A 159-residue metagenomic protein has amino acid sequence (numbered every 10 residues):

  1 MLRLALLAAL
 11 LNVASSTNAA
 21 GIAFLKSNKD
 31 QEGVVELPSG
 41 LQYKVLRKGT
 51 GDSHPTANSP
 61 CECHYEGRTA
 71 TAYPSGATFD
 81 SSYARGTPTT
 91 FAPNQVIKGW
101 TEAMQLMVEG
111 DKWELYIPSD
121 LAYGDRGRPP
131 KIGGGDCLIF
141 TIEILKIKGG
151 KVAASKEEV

Functional and structural regions predicted by a protein language model:
L2-V159: Cross-family detector of peptidyl-prolyl cis-trans isomerase
